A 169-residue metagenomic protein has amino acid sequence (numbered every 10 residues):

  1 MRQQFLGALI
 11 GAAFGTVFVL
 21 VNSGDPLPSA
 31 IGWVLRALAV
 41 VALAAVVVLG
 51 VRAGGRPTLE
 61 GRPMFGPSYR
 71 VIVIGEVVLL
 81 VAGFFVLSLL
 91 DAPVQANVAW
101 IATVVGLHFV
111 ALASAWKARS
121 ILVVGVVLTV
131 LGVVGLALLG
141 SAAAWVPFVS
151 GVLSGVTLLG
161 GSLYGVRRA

Functional and structural regions predicted by a protein language model:
M1-N22: The first (N-terminal) embedded transmembrane alpha-helix
I10-F14, V73-F85, V127-T129: Core segments of transmembrane alpha-helices that mediate helix-helix packing or line hydrophobic substrate/ligand
V17-I74: Selected alpha-helical membrane-embedding segments in polytopic membrane proteins
L20-W33, F85-A96, L138-V146: Helix-coil boundary and interhelical linker segments in multi-pass alpha-helical membrane proteins
G32-A44, L87-T103, S150-L153: Structural signature of hydrophobic alpha-helical transmembrane segments
V48-P63, L107-W116, G160-A169: C-terminal ends of transmembrane helices
V81-V126: Membrane-proximal helix-loop-helix units in multi-pass membrane proteins
I121-A169: Terminal transmembrane helical module of multi-pass membrane proteins
